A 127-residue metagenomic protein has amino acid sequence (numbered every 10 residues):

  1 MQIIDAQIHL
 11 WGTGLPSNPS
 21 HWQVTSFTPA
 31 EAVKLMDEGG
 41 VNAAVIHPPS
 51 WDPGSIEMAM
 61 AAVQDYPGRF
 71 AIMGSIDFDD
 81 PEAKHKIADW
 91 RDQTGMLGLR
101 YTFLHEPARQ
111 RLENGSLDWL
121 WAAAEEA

Functional and structural regions predicted by a protein language model:
M1-G54, A88: An N-terminally biased module of ancient metal coordination in phosphate/nucleic-acid-related enzymes
P53-A127: Active-site gating/metal-coordination segments in enzymes
